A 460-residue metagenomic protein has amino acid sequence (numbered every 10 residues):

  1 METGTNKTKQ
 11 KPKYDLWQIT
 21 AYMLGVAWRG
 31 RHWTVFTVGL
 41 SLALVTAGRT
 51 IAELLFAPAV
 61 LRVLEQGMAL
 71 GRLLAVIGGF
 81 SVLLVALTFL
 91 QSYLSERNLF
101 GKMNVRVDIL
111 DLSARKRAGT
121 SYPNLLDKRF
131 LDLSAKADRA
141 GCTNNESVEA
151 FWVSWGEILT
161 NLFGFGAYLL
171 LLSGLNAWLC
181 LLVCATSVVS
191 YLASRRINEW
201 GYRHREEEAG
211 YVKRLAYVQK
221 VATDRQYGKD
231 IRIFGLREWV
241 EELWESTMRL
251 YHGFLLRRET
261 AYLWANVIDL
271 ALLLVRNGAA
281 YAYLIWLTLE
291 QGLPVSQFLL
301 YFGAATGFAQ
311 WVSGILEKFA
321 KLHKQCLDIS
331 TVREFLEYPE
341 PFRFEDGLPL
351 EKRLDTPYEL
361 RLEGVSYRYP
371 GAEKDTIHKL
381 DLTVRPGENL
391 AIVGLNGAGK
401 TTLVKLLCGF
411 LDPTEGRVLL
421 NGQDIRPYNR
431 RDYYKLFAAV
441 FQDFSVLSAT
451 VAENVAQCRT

Functional and structural regions predicted by a protein language model:
M1-G48, L70-A75, F130-G166, R214-A216 (+2 more regions): Membrane-integrated ABC transporters
E2-K11, S113-T143, E208-E242, E334-G347 (+1 more regions): Short intracellular "coupling" helices and adjacent cytoplasmic loop segments at the cytosolic face of multi-pass
R29, D138-F151, R203-G210, K220-T223 (+5 more regions): An intracellular "coupling" helix at the cytosolic face of ABC transporter transmembrane type-1 domains
F36-Y93, L169-G201, V275-A282, W286-S296 (+1 more regions): Transmembrane helix-loop-helix hairpins at lipid-water interfaces of multipass membrane proteins, especially the type-1
E53, A57, L84-L126, F130 (+5 more regions): Juxtamembrane helix-loop junctions of ABC transporter transmembrane domains
R117, W244, L362-G364: Conserved catalytic Walker-motif region of ABC-type ATPase nucleotide-binding domains
L236, A280, L299-E337: Cytosolic ends of transmembrane helices, especially the final helix of ABC transmembrane type-1 domains
E345-T460: ABC-type nucleotide-binding domain
